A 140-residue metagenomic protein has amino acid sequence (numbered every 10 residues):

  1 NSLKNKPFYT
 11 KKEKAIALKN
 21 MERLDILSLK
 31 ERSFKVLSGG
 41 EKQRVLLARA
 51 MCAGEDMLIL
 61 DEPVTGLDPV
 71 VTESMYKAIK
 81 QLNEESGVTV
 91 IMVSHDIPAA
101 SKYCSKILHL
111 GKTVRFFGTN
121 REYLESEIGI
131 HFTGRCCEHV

Functional and structural regions predicted by a protein language model:
T10-L29: Conserved ABC ATPase "signature" region
S33-L37, E41: Conserved ABC ATPase signature
L47: Hydrophobic anchor residue at the start of the ABC signature
L58-D61: Catalytic Walker B motif of ABC-type/P-loop ATPase nucleotide-binding domains
P69-V71: Helix N-cap at the start of a conserved alpha-helix in ABC-type nucleotide-binding domains
S94-H95: H-loop/switch region of ABC-family ATPase nucleotide-binding domains
I107-T119: H-loop (His-switch) and adjacent beta-strand-loop-beta switch element of ABC-type ATPase nucleotide-binding domains
